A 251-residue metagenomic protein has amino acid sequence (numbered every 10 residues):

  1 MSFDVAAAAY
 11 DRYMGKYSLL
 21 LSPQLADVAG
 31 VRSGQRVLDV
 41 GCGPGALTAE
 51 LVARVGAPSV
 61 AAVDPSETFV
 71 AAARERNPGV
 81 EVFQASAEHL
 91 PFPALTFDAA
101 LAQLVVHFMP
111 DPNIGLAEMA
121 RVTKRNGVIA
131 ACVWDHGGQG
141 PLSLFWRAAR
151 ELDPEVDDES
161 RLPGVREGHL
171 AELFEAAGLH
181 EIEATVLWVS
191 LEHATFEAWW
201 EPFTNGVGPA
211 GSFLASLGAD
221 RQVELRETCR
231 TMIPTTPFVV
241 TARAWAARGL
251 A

Functional and structural regions predicted by a protein language model:
F3, Y17, P44-A46, L162-A251: Conserved Class I S-adenosyl-L-methionine
D4-G15: Class I SAM-dependent methyltransferase Rossmann-like catalytic core, especially the SAM/SAH-binding loop
K16-Q35, E50: Conserved alpha-helix/loop element of class I SAM-dependent methyltransferases that forms part of the SAM/SAH-binding
A29-V31, V55, L116, T123: A generic alpha-to-beta junction signature in SAM-dependent methyltransferases
R36-L90, I114: Class I SAM-dependent methyltransferase SAM/SAH-binding core
E88-A100: A short acidic, Gly/Pro-enriched loop at the edge of an enzyme's catalytic core that lines a small-molecule cofactor
D98-P112, D135: A short SAM/SAH-binding and catalytic strip from SAM-dependent methyltransferases
N113-I114, A120, K124-A194, A210 (+1 more regions): Conserved catalytic/acceptor-binding region of the Class I
